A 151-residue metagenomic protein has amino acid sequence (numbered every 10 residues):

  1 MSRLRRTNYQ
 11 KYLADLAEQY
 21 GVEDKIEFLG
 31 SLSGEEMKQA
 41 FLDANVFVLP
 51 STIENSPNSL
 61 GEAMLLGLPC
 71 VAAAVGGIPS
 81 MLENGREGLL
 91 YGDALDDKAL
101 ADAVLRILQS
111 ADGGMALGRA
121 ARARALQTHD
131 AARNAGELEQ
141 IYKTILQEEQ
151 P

Functional and structural regions predicted by a protein language model:
R5-L32: Nucleotide-activated donor-binding/catalytic signature segment of Leloir-type glycosyltransferases, i.e., the conserved
S31, Q39-A44, L100: Short alpha-helical donor nucleotide-sugar binding micro-motif in glycosyltransferases
K38, P57-L65, P79-S80, R86: Short alpha-helical segment that forms part of, or immediately flanks, the ligand-binding pocket in carbohydrate-active
F47-V48: A short hydrophobic beta-strand element within the catalytic core of glycosyltransferases that build diverse glycans
T52: Aromatic "clamp/platform" in nucleotide-sugar-dependent glycosyltransferases that forms part of the donor/acceptor
P69-A72, L82: Short hydrophobic beta-strand element within catalytic cores of glycosyltransferases and related nucleotide-activated
P79-L105, D112-G113: Change "using UDP/GDP/dTDP sugars" to "using nucleotide sugars
G113-T128, N134-Q140: A short, well-ordered alpha-helix in the C-terminal region of glycosyltransferases
